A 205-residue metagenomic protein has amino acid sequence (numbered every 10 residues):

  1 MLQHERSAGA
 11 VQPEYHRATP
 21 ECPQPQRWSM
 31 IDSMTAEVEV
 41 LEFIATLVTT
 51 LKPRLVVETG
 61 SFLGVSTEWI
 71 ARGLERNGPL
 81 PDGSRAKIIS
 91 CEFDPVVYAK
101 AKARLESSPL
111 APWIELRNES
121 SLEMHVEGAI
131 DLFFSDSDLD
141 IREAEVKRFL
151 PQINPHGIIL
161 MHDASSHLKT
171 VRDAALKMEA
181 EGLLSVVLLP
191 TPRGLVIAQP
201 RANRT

Functional and structural regions predicted by a protein language model:
M1-F134, L139-T205: A short alpha-helical cap/connector motif
